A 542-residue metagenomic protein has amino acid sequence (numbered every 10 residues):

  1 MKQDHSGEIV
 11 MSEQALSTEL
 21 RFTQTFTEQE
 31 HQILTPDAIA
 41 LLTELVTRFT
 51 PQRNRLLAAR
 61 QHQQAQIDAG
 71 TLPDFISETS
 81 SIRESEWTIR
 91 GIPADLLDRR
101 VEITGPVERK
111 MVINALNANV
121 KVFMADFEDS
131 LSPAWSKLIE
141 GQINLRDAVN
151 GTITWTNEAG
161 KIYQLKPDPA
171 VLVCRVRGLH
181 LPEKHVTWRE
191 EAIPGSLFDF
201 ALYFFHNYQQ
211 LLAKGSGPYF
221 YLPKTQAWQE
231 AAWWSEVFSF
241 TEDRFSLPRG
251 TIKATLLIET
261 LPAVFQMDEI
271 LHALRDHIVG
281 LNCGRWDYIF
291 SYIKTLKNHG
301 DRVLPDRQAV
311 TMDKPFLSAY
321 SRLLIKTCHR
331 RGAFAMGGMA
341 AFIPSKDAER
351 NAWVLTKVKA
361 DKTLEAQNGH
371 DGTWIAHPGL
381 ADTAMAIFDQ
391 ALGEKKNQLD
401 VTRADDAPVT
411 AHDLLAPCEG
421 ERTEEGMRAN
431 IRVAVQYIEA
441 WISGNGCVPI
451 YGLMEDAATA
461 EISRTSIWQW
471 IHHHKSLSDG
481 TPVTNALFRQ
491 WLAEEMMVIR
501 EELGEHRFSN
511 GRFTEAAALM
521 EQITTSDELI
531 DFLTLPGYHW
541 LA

Functional and structural regions predicted by a protein language model:
M1-V10: Short, Lys/Arg-enriched N-terminal segments with co-localized hydrophobic residues within the first ~10-30 amino acids
D4, R55, A227-Q229: N-terminal processing/targeting junctions
G7, E28, A59: NTP/phosphate- and nucleic-acid-binding module
Q14-F26, E30-E44, R48, P73-S85 (+5 more regions): Conserved alpha/beta-domain cores
T50-E84: An N-cap/entry alpha-helix motif that binds or orients negatively charged groups
L116-A118: Alpha-helix C-terminal capping segments
V120-A159: Hydrophobic or amphipathic alpha-helical targeting/insertion segments
